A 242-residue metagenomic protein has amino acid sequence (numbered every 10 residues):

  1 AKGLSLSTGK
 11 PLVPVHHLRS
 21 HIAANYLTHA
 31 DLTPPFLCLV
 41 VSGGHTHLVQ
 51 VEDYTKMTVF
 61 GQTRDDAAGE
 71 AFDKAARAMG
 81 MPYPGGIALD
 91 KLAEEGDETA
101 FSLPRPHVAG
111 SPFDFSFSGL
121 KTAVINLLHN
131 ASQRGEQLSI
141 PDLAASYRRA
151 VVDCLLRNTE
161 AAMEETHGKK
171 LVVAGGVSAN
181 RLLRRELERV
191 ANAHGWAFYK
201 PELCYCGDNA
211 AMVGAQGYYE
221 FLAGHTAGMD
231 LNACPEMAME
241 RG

Functional and structural regions predicted by a protein language model:
A1-V13, R19: Phosphate- and other anionic-substrate recognition elements at nucleic-acid/protein interfaces
L4, S42, L171-N180: Glycine-rich beta-strand-to-loop/alpha-helix junction loops that act as flexible
P14-V15, L171, E188-V213: Conserved phosphate-binding/catalytic loops in two-lobed NTP-binding clefts
V15-L37, Q216: Conserved phosphate-binding catalytic cores of ATP/NTP-utilizing and phosphoryl-transfer enzymes
H16-R19, A30, D53-E95, K121-A131: Glycine-rich phosphate-binding loop plus the immediately following alpha-helix
H21, P201-M239: Glycine-rich phosphate-binding/hydrolytic loop that grips phosphoryl groups
C38-V40, T46-Q50: Short beta-strand scaffold segments in enzyme catalytic cores
K91-L171, N180-H194, F221-G224, R241-G242: A contiguous, well-structured pocket-lining segment that forms one wall/lid of small-molecule binding clefts in soluble
